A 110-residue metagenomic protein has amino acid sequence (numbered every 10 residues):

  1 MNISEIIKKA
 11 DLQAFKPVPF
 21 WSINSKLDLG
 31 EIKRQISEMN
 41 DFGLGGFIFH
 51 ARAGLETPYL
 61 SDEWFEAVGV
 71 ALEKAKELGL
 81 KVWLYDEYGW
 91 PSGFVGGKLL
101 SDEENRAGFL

Functional and structural regions predicted by a protein language model:
M1-F15, G30: N-terminal carbohydrate-binding accessory modules
I7-D11, S37-G43: Acidic (Asp/Glu)-rich catalytic clusters
V18-S22, G46-F49, V82-L84: Structural recognition of the beta-strand scaffold that forms the well-ordered cores of secreted hydrolase catalytic
F20-L27, Y59: A short N-terminal beta->alpha junction/helix N-cap motif
W21, M39, A75: Conserved, mostly hydrophobic/aromatic
K26-M39: Short, acidic/polar
I36-M39, G46-F47, G54: Long, well-ordered hydrophobic secondary-structure segments characteristic of membrane-embedded and membrane-proximal
A51-L110: Acidic/aromatic-lined carbohydrate-recognition and catalytic surfaces of CAZymes acting on diverse glycans
